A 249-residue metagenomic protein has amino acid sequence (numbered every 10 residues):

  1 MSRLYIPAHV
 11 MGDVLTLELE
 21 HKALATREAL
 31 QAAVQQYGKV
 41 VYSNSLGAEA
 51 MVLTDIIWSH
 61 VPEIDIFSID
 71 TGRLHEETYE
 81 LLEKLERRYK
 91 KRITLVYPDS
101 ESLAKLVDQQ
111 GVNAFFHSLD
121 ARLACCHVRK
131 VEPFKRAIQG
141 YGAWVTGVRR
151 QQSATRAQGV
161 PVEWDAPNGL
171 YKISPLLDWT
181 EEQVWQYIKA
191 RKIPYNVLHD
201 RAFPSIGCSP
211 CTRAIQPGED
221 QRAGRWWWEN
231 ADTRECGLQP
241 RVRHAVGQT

Functional and structural regions predicted by a protein language model:
S2-T249: Nucleotide-activated chemistry modules centered on ATP-dependent adenylation/adenylyltransferase
